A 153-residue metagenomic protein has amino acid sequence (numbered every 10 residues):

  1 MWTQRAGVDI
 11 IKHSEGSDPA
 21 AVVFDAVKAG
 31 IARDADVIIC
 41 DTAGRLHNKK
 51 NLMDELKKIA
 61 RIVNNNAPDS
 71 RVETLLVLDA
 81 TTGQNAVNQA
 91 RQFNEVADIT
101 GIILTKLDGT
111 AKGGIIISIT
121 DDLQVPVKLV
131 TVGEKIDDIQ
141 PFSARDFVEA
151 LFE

Functional and structural regions predicted by a protein language model:
M1-E73, A97, T110, G114 (+1 more regions): Nucleotide-state-sensitive switch-loop elements of NTP-binding domains
T81-G83, D108-T110: Short Gly/Pro-enriched loop/turn and capping motifs at secondary-structure junctions
G83-Q84, Q92-V96: C-terminal structured domain segments across diverse proteins
N88-Q89, G114-I116: Short beta-alpha junctions and helix-cap segments that line functional grooves
T100-G101: Helical hairpin unit composed of two closely spaced alpha helices linked by a short loop
T105: Phosphate-centric recognition/catalysis
